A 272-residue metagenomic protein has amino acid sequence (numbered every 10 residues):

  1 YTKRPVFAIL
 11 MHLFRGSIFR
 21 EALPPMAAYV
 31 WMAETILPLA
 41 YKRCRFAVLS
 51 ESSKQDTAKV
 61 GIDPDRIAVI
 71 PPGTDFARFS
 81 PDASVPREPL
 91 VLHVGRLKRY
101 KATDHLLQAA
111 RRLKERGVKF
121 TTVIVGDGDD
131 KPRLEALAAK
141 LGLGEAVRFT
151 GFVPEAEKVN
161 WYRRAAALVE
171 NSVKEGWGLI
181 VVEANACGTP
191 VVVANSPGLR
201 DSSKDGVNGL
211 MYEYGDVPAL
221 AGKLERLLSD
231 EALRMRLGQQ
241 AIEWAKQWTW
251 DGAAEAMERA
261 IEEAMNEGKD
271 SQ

Functional and structural regions predicted by a protein language model:
F14, P25-F46, D56: Membrane-proximal helix-turn-helix segments that form the acceptor-binding/catalytic region of lipid-linked
A47, A83-R111, V123: Conserved donor-binding/catalytic core segment of Leloir-type glycosyltransferases
S52, G73: Carbohydrate-associated surface elements
E135-V153: Nucleotide-activated donor-binding/catalytic signature segment of Leloir-type glycosyltransferases, i.e., the conserved
F152-V153, N160-A165: Short alpha-helical donor nucleotide-sugar binding micro-motif in glycosyltransferases
V173: Aromatic "clamp/platform" in nucleotide-sugar-dependent glycosyltransferases that forms part of the donor/acceptor
V181, P190-V193: Short hydrophobic beta-strand element within catalytic cores of glycosyltransferases and related nucleotide-activated
D205-G206, L210-V217, R226-E231: Conserved acidic donor-binding segment of nucleotide-sugar-dependent glycosyltransferases
